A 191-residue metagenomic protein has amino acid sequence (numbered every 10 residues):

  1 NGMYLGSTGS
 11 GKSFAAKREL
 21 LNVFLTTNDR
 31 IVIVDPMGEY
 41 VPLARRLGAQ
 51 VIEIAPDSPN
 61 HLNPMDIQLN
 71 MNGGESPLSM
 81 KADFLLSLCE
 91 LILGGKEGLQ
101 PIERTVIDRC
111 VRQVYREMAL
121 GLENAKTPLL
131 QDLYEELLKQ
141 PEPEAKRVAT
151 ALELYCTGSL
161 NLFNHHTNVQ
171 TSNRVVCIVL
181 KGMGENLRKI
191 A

Functional and structural regions predicted by a protein language model:
N1, G38-A49, P56-S58, N63-A191: P-loop NTPase motor domains
N1-P56: Glycine-rich phosphate-binding loop of nucleotide-binding enzymes
